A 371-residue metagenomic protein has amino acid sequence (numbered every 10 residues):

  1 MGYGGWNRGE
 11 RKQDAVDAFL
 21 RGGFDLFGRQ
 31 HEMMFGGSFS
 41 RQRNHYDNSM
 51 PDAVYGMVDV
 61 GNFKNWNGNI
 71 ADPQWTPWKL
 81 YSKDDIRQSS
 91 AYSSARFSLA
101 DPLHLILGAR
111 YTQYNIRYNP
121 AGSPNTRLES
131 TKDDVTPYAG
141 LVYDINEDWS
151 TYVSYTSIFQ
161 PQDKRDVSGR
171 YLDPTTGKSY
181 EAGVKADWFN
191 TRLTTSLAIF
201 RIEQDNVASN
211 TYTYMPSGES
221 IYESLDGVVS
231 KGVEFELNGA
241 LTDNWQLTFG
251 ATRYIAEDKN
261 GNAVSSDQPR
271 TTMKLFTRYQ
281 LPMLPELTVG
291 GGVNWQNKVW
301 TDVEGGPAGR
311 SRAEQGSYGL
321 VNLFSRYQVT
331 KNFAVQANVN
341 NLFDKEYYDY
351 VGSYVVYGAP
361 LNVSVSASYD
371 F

Functional and structural regions predicted by a protein language model:
G2-N119: Face-selective signature of the C-terminal outer-membrane beta-barrel domain
G9, M33, Y180, S266-F371: Conserved C-terminal beta-signal and adjacent last beta-strands/turns of outer-membrane beta-barrel proteins
K12-A18, R87-S93, V135-L141, S168 (+5 more regions): Hydrophobic, lipid-facing positions within transmembrane beta-strands of outer-membrane proteins
G22-D25, F97-S98, D133, L141-D144 (+7 more regions): Residue-level signature of outer-membrane beta-barrel architecture
G28, P102-L105, E147-T151, N190-T195 (+4 more regions): Repeated loop/turn-to-beta-strand initiation elements of outer-membrane beta-barrel proteins
G37-R43, Y111-N115, Y155-P161, W188 (+7 more regions): Transmembrane beta-strands of outer-membrane beta-barrel pores
D101, R201, E223-E304, F343-E346: Gram-negative outer-membrane beta-barrel transporters
D144, T151-Y152, T175-A240, L247-T252: Membrane-embedded beta-barrel scaffold of Gram-negative outer-membrane proteins
